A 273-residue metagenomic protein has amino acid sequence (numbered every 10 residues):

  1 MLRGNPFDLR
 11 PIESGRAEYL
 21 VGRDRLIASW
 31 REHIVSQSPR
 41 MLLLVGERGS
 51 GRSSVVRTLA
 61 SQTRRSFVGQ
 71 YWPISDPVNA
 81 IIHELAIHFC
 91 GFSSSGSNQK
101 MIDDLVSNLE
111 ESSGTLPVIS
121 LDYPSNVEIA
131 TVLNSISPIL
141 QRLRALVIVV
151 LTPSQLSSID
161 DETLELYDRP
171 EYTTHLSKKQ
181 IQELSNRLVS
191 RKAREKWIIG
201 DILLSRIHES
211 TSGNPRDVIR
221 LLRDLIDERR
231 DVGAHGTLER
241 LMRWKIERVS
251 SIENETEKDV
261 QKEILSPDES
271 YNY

Functional and structural regions predicted by a protein language model:
M1-L20: Conserved adenine-nucleotide phosphate-binding loops and their immediately adjacent elements
G4-N5, V55, S190-Y273: C-terminal alpha-helical "lid" subdomain
F7-R10, P77-G96: Conserved NTP-binding/hydrolysis module of P-loop NTPases
E18-R31: N-terminal pre-P-loop "Q-motif" helix
S36-R57: Walker A/P-loop nucleotide-binding motif
L42-L43, S61-D76: Conserved catalytic segments around the Walker B and adjacent sensor/switch elements of P-loop NTPase domains
G46, S120-T163: Sensor-1/coupling segment of RecA-like P-loop NTPase cores
T173-D201: Conserved small helical "lid"/interfacial subdomain of P-loop NTPases
